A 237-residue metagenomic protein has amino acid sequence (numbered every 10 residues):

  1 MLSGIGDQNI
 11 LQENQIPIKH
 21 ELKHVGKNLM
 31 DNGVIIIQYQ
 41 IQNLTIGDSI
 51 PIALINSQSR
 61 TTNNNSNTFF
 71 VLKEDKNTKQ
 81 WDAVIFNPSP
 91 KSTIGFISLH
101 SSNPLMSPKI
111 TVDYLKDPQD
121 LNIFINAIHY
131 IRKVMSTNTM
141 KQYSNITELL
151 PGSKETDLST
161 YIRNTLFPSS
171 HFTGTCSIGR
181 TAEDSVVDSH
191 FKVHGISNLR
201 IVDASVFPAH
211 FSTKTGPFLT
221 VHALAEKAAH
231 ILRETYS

Functional and structural regions predicted by a protein language model:
M1-P90, S101, P118, N122 (+6 more regions): Mid-to-C-terminal "cap/lid" subdomains and adjacent gly/pro-rich loops that border and regulate access to redox
L2, N126, T220-K227: Short amphipathic alpha-helical face segments that pack within enzyme cores and frequently flank/anchor catalytic
N9, K27-N28, M106-S107, S185 (+1 more regions): Flexible loop/turn segments at secondary-structure boundaries
S49, N64-S66, K109-T111, D188-H190 (+1 more regions): Short conserved micro-motifs at the rims of enzyme active sites and ligand-binding pockets
V71-D117, N122, V193-K214, F218: Active-site beta-strand/loop architecture of penicillin-binding DD-peptidases
T139-S212, F218-L219: A glycine-rich dinucleotide-binding beta-alpha-beta segment and adjacent secondary-structure elements that constitute
A223-S237: C-terminal helix/juxtamembrane-tail motif
